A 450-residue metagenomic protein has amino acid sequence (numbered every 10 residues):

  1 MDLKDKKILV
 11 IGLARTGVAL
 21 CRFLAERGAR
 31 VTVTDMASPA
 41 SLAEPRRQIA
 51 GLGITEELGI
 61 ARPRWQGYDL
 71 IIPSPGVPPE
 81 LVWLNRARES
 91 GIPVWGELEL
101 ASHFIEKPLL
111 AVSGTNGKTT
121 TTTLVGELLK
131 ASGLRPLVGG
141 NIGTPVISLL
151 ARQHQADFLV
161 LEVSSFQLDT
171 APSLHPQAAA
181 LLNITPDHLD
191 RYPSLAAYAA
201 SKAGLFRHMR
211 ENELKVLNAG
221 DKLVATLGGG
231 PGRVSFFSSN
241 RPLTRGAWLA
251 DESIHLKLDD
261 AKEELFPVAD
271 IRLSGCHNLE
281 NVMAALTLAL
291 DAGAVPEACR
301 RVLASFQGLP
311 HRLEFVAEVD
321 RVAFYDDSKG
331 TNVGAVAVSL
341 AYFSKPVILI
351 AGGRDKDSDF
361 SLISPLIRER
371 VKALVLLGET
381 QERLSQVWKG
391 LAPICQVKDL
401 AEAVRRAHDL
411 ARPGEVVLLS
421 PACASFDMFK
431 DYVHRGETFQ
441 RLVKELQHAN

Functional and structural regions predicted by a protein language model:
M1-G96, L100, A449: N-terminal leader/targeting and accessory segments in enzymes
D2-K7, G17-R27, R135, F266-V371: Nucleotide phosphate-binding/pyrophosphate-handling subdomain across enzymes that bind or process nucleotide phosphates
L24, I71, V112, N141 (+12 more regions): Residue-level signal for inorganic ion chemistry
A25-E26, R47, R64-Q66, P75-A219 (+4 more regions): Phosphate-binding loop of NTP-binding sites
R30-A37, K215-A219, I350-A351, R370-E379: Short internal beta-strands
V31-D35, L137-V138, V160, F236 (+1 more regions): Short beta-strand "acidic-cap" motif of Rossmann-like dinucleotide-binding folds
T32-M36, E57-I60, W95-E99, P231-L249 (+4 more regions): Beta-strand->loop->alpha-helix junctions that form or flank phosphate-binding loops in nucleotide-handling enzymes
E44-R47, I54, S361-E415, N450: C-terminal helical cap/extension that packs against the catalytic core of soluble nucleotide-cofactor enzymes
